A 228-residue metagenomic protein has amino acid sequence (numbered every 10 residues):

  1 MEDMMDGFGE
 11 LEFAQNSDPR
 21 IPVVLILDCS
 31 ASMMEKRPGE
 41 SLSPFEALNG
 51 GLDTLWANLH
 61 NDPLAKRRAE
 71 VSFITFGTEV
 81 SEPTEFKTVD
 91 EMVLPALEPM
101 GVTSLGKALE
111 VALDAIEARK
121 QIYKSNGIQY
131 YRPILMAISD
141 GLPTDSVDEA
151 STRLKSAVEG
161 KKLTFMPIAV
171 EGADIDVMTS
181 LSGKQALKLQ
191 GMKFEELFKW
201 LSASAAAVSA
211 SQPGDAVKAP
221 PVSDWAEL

Functional and structural regions predicted by a protein language model:
M1-L42, K120-S125: Acidic, polar low-complexity linker/tail segments
L27-S30, L48, F73, A112 (+1 more regions): DG-centered beta-turn motif at the end of beta-strands
S32-R68: …and closely analogous acidic/polar surface helices at protein-protein or active-site interfaces in A-domain-like
E35, V147-S156: Mixed-charge (Asp/Glu-Lys/Arg
P63-L64, K155-L163: Arginine/glycine-rich "motif VI" loop of SF2 helicases in the C-terminal RecA-like domain
R67-A96, I175-L181: Short beta-strand-loop
S81, E91-Y131, D145-S146, T164-V177 (+1 more regions): Von Willebrand factor
V93, P167-L228: Von Willebrand factor A/integrin I-like adhesion domains
